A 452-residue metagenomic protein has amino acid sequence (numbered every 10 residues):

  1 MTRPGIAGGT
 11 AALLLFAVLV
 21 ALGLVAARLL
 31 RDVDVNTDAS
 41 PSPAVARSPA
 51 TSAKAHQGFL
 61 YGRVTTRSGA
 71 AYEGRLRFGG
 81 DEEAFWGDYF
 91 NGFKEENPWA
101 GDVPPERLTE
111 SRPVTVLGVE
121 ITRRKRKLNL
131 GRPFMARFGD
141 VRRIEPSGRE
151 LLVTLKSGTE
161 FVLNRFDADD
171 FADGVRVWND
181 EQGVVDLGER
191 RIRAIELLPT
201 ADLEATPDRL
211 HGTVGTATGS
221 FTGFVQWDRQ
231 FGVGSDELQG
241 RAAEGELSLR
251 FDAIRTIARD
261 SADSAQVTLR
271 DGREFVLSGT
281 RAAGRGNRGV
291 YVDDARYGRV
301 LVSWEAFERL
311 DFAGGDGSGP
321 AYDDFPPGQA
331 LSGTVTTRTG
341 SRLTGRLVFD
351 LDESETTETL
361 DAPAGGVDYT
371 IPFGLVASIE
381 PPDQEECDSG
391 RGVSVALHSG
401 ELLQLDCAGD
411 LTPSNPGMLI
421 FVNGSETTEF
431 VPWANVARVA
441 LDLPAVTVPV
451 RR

Functional and structural regions predicted by a protein language model:
M1-R31: Sec-dependent N-terminal signal peptides
V25-R452: Compositionally biased alpha-helical segments
